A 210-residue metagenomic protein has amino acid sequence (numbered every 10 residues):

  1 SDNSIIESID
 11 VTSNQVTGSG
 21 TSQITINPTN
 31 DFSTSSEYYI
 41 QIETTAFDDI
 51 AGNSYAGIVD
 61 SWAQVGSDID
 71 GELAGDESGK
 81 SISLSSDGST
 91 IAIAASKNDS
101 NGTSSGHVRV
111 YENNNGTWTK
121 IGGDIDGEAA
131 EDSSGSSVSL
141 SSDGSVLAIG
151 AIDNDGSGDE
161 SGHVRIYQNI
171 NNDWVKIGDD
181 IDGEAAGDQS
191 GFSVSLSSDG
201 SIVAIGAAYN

Functional and structural regions predicted by a protein language model:
S1-S4, A46, I50-A51, N114-G116 (+1 more regions): Solvent-exposed strand-loop boundary residues in beta-sheet-rich modules
S1-V16, T45: Short, surface-exposed alpha-helix to beta-strand junction/turn motifs within ectodomains of secreted and cell-envelope
V11, I26-P28, I42-E43, L196: Hydrophobic residues in beta-strands and at strand termini
T17-S19, D31-S35, L73, A129 (+1 more regions): Surface-exposed coil/turn segments at beta-strand junctions on protein surfaces, enriched
G18-I26: Aromatic sugar-binding surface patches on proteins that engage polysaccharides or sugar-phosphate polymers
F32-T34, Q41-S61: Acidic, Ser/Thr/Gly/Pro-rich low-complexity segments and short DxT(G/T)-type signature motifs
D60-N210: Conserved beta-strand/short-helix segments that make up beta-rich extracellular adhesion/recognition modules
